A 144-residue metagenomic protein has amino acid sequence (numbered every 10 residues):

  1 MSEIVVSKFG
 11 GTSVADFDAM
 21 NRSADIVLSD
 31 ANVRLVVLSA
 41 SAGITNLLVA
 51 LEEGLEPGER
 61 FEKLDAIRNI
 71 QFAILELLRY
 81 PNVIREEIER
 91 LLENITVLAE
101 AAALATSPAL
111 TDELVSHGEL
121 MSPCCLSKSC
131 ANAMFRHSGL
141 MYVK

Functional and structural regions predicted by a protein language model:
M1-K144: Nucleotide/pyrophosphate-binding catalytic subdomain
